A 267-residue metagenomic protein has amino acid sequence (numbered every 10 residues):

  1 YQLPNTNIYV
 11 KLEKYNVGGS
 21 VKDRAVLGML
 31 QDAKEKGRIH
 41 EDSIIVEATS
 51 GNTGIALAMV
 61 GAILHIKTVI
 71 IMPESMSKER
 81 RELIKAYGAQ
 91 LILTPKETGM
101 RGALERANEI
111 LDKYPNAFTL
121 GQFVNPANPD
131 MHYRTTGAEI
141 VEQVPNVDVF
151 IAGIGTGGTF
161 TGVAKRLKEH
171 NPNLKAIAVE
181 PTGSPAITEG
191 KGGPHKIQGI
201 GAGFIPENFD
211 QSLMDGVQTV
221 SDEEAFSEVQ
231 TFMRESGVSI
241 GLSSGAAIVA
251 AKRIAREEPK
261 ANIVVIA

Functional and structural regions predicted by a protein language model:
Y1-A267: PLP-dependent amino-acid enzyme catalytic core
